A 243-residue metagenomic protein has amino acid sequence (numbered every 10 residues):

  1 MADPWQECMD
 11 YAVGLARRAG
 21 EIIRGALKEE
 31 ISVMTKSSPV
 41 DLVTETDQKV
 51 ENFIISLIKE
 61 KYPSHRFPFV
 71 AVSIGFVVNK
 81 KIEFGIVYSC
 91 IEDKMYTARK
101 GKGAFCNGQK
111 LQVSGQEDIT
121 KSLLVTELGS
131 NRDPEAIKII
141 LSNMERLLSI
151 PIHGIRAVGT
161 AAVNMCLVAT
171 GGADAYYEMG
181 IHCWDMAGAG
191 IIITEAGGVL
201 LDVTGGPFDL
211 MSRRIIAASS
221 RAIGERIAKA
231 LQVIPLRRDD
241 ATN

Functional and structural regions predicted by a protein language model:
M1-F67, K229, R238-N243: N-terminal subdomain of lithium-sensitive/metallo-dependent phosphomonoesterases centered on the IMPase/IPPase/PAP
M9, V13, G20, A71-G75 (+4 more regions): Residues embedded in well-ordered beta-strands
A19, I23, D47, I58 (+6 more regions): Residue-level signal for inorganic ion chemistry
V33, L42-V43, A104, L111 (+1 more regions): Short clusters of hydrophobic/aromatic residues that line enzyme substrate/ligand-binding pockets
D41, D47, E51, S64 (+5 more regions): Acidic active-site catalytic centers that drive phospho-/nucleotidyl reactions and related ester hydrolyses
S56, S64-N107: DPxDG-like acidic metal-binding loop motif
P63, P68, K80-E83, I119-K121 (+2 more regions): Short coil/turn connectors at secondary-structure junctions
Q112-N243: An extended, acidic
